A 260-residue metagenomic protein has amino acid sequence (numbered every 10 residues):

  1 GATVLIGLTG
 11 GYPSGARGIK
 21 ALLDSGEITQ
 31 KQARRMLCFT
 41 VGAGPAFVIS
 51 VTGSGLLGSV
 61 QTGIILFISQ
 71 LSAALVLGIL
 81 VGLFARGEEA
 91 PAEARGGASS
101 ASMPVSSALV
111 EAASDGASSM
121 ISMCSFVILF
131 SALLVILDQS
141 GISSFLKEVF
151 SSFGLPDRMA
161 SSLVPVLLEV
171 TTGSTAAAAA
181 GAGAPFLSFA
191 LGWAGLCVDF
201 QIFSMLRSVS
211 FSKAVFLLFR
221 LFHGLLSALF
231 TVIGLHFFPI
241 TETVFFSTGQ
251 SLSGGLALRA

Functional and structural regions predicted by a protein language model:
G1-L57, S162-A180, P185-V209, L218-L221: Alpha-helical membrane segments and immediately flanking helix-loop junctions that form or couple to the substrate/ion
L22-Q30, L37, S54-L57, E148 (+2 more regions): Inter-helical loop and helix-membrane interface segments of multi-pass membrane transporters/permeases
A46, L75, A182-A260: C-terminal transmembrane helix pair
S59-V60, G78, G82-A94, Q139 (+2 more regions): Transmembrane helix-loop junctions in multipass membrane proteins, especially transporters and channels
T62-I79, R259: Alpha-helical transmembrane segments
R86-S114, V244-L258: Intrinsically disordered, low-complexity non-transmembrane regions of multi-pass membrane transporters
A113-L191: Transmembrane helical segments that form the transport core of multi-pass membrane transport proteins
